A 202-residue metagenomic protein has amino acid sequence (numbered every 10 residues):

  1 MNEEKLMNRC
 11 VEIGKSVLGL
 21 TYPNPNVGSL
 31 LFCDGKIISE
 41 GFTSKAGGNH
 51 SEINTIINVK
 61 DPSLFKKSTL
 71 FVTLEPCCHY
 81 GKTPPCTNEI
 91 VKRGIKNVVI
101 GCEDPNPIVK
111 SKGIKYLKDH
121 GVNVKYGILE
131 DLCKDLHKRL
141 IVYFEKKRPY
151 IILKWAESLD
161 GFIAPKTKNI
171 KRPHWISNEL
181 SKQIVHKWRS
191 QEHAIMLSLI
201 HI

Functional and structural regions predicted by a protein language model:
M1-T21, I37, P62, K66-K67 (+1 more regions): Zinc-dependent deaminase
G19-Y22, N26, K45-H50: A structural motif shared across PLP-dependent enzymes of the aminotransferase-like
V27-C33, W155-A156: Short beta-strand scaffold segments in enzyme catalytic cores
I37-K45: A short, conserved beta-strand element enriched in hydrophobic/aromatic residues
S44-I57, H174-Q183: A short, polar/charged loop-to-alpha-helix boundary motif
T55, C77, C86: Short cysteine clusters
K66-L74: Immediate flanking context of iron-sulfur cluster ligation sites
